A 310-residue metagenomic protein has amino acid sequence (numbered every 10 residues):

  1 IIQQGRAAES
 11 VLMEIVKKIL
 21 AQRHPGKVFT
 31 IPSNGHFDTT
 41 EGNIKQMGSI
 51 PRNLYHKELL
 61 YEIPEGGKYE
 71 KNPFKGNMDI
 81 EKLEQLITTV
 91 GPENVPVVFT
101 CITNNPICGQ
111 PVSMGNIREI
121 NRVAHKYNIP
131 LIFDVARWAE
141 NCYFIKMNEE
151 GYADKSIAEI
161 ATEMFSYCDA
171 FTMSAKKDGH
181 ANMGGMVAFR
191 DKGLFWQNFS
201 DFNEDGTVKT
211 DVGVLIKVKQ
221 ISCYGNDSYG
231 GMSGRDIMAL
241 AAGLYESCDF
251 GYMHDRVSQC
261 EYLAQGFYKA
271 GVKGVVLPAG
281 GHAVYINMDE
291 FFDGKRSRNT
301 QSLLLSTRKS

Functional and structural regions predicted by a protein language model:
I2-G274, R298-Q301: Conserved PLP-enzyme active-site core in the AAT-like
G274-S310: Conserved PLP-binding catalytic core of the aspartate aminotransferase-like
